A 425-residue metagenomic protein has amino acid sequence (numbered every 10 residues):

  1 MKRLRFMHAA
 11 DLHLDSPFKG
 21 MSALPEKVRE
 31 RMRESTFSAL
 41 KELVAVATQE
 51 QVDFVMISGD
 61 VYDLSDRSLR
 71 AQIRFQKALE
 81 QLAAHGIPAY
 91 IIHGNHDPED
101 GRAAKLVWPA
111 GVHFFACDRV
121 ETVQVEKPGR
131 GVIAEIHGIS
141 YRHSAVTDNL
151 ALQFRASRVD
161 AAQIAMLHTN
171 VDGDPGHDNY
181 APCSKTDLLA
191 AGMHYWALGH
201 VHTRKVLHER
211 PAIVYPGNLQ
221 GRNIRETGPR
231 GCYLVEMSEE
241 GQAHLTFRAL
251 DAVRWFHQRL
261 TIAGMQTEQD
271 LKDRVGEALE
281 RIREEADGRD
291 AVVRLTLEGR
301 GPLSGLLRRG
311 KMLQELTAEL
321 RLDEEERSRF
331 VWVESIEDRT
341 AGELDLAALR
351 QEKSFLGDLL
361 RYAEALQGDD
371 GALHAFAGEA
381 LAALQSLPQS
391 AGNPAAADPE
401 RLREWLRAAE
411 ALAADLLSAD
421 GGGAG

Functional and structural regions predicted by a protein language model:
M1-Q72, P399, A424: N-terminal active-site segment of His-dependent metallophosphoesterases
M1-V28, R230, E236-T261: Domain-start "cap" segments at the beginnings of catalytic or binding domains
R3, Q51, V132-E135, G192 (+2 more regions): Short loop/turn motifs at secondary-structure junctions
K19, P25, F54, L64-V214 (+1 more regions): His/Asp/Glu-rich metal-coordinating catalytic cores of metallo-dependent phosphodiesterases/hydrolases acting on
S35-E42, K77, R274-E277: A non-catalytic, amphipathic alpha-helix used as a structural packing/dimerization or gating element in enzyme scaffolds
A47, L82, I282: Hydrophobic pocket-lining residues that define ligand/cofactor binding sites across diverse proteins
S58, G199, E298: Conserved residues at the C-terminal ends of beta-strands
L250-G425: Accessory, non-catalytic peripheral segments of nucleic-acid enzymes
